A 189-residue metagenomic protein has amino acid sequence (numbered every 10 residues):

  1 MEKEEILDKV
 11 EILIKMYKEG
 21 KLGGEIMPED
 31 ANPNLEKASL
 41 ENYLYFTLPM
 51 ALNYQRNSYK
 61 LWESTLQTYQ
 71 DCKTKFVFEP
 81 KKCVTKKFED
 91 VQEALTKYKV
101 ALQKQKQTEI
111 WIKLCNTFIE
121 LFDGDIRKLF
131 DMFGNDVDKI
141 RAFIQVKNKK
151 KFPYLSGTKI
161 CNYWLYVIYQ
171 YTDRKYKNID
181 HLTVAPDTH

Functional and structural regions predicted by a protein language model:
M1-H189: HhH-family (HhH-GPD) DNA N-glycosylase catalytic core used in base-excision repair
